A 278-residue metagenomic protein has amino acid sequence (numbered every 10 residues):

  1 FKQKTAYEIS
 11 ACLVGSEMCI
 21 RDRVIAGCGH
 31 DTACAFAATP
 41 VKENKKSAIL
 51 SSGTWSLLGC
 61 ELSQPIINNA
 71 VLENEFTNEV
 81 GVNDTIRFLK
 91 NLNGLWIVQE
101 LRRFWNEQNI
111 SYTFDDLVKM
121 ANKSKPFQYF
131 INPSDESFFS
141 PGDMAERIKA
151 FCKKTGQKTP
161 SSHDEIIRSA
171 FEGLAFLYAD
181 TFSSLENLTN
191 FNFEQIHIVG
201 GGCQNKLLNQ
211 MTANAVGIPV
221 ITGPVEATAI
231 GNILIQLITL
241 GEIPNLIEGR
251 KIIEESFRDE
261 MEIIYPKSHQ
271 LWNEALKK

Functional and structural regions predicted by a protein language model:
F1-Q3, L177: Heptad-repeat coiled-coil/leucine-zipper interface motif in alpha-helices, recognizing the periodic a/d hydrophobic core
K2, V14, A215-P219: Short, structured coil segments at secondary-structure junctions
Q3-I20: Short, small-residue-biased leader/transition segments that mark boundaries at the very start of proteins
R23-Q195, Q204-T228, L234-K277: Active-site core segments that coordinate phosphate-bearing ligands/cofactors across diverse enzyme families
G201: Glycine-rich Rossmann-fold phosphate-binding loop(s) that bind the pyrophosphate of adenine dinucleotide cofactors
